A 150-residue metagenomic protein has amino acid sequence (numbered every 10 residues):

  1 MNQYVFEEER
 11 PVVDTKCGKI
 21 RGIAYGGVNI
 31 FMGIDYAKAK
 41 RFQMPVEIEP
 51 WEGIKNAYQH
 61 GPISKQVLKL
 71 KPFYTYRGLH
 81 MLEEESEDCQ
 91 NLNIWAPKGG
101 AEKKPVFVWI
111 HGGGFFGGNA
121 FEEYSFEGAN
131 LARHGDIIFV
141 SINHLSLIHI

Functional and structural regions predicted by a protein language model:
M1-L147: Non-catalytic accessory segments of hydrolases
